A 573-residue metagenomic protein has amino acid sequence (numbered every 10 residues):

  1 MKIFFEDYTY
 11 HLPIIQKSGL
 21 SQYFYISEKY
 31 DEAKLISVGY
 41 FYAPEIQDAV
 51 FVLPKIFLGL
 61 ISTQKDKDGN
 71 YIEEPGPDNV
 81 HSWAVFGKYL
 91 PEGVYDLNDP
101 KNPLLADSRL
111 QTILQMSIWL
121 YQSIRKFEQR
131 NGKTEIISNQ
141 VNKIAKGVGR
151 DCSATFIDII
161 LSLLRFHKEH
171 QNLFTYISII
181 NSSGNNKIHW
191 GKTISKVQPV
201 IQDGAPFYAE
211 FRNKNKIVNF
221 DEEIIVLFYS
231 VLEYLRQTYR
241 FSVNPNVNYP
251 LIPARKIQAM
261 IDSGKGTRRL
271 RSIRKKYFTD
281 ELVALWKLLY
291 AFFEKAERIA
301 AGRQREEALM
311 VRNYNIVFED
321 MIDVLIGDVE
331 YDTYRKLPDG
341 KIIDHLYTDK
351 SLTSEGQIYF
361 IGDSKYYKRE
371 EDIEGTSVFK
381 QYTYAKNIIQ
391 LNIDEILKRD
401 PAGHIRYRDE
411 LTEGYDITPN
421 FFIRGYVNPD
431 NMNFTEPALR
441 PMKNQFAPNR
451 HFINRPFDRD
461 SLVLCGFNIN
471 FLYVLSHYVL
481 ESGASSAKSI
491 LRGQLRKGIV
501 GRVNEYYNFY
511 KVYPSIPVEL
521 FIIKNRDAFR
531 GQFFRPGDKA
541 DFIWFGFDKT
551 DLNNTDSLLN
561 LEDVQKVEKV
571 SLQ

Functional and structural regions predicted by a protein language model:
M1-K265, E281-I299, R303, P456-F457 (+2 more regions): Terminal, charged accessory segments of proteins
A43-V50, Y347-I361: Active-site beta-strand-loop-beta-strand hairpin of nuclease catalytic cores that positions key catalytic residues
R274-T279, G302-M321: A short, highly charged nucleic-acid-interacting micro-segment common to nuclease and nuclease-linked defense proteins
L309-N313, T333-L337, K365-F379: Short, contiguous acidic/charged loop-to-helix segments that flank catalytic cores in large enzymes
D320, V324, F379-K386: Feature representing long, continuous alpha-helical segments
D323-L346, I396-K398: A short acidic/basic microdomain associated with nuclease active sites
L337-K341, T353-G356, T376-F379, L411-I417 (+1 more regions): A structural signal for short secondary-structure junctions
I343, E374, I388-A438: Nucleic-acid nuclease catalytic cores
